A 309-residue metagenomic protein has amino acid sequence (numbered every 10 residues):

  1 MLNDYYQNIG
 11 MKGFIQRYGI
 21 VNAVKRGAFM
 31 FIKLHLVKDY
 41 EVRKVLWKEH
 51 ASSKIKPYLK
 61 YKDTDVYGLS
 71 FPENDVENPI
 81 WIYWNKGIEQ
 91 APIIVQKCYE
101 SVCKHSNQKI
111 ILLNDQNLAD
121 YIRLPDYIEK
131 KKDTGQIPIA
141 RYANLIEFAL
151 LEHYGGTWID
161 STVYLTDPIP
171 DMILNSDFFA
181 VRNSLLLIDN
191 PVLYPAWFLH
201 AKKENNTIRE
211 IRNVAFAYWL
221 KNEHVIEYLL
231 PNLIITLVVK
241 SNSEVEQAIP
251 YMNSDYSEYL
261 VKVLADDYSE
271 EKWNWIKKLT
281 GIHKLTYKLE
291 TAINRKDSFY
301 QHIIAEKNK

Functional and structural regions predicted by a protein language model:
M1-A143, S161-K309: Glycosyltransferase-associated regions of secretory-pathway enzymes, highlighting luminal stem/catalytic domains
N144-G156: Small-residue hinge/turn detector
